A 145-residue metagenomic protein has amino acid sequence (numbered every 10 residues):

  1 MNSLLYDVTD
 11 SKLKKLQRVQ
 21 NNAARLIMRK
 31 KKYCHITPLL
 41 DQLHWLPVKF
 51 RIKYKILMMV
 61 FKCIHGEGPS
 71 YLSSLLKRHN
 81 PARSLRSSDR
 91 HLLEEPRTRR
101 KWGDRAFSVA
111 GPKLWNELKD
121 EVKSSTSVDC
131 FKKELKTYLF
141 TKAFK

Functional and structural regions predicted by a protein language model:
M1-K145: Hydrophobic/basic alpha-helical segments
